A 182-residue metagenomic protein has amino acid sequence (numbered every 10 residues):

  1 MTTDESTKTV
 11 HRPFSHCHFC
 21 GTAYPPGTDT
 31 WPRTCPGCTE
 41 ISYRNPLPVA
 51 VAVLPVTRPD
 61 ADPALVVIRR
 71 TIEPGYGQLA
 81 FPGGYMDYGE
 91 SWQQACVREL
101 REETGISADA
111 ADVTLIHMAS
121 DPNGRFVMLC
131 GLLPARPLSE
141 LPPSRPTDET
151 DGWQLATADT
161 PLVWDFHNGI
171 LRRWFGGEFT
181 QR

Functional and structural regions predicted by a protein language model:
M1-P13, P59-A61, T180-R182: Short, low-complexity, intrinsically disordered N-terminal peptides in bacterial proteins
S6-A52: Acidic, metal-coordinating catalytic segment for phosphate/diphosphate chemistry, firing primarily on the Nudix
T9, V53, P142-P146: Short secondary-structure boundary/capping segments
T30, N45-V49, D60, P74-Y76 (+2 more regions): Short connector loops at helix/strand junctions that flank enzyme active sites, especially segments positioning acidic
V51, L65-R69, C130: Beta-strand scaffold of nucleotide-dependent catalytic cores
L54-P55, V67, L133, L155: Conserved hydrophobic "DFG−1" position in protein kinase catalytic cores
V56, D60-E102: Conserved Nudix-box catalytic region and its N-terminal flanking loop in Nudix hydrolases and closely related
M86-G177, Q181-R182: Unchanged
